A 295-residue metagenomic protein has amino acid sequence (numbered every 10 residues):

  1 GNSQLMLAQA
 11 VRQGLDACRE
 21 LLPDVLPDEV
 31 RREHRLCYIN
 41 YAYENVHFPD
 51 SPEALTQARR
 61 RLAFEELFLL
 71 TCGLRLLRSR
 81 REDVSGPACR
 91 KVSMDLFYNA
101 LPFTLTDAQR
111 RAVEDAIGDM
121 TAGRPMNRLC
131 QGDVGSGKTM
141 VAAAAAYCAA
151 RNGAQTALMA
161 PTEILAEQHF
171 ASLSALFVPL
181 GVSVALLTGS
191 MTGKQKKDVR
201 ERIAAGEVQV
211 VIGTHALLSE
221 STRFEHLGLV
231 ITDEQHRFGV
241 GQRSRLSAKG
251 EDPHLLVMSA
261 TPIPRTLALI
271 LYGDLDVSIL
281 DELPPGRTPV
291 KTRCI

Functional and structural regions predicted by a protein language model:
G1-A100: Upstream accessory/linker segments immediately N-terminal to the RecA-like ATPase cores of bacterial MutS and a subset
P87-Q131: Conserved pre-motif I regulatory segment
N127, V141-F170, V178-S183: Conserved SF1/SF2 helicase motif Ia
G153-A157, S183, G206-V210, H226-L229 (+2 more regions): Loop/turn-to-beta-strand initiation segments
L165-R202: Conserved helix-turn-beta segment of the N-terminal RecA-like "Helicase ATP-binding" lobe in SF1/SF2 helicases
S190-V211, L218-L227: Conserved motor-coupling elements within RecA-like helicase/translocase cores
R202, A216-M258: SF2 helicase catalytic motif II
D274-I295: Conserved interdomain linker/interface between the two RecA-like ATPase lobes of SF2 helicase motors
